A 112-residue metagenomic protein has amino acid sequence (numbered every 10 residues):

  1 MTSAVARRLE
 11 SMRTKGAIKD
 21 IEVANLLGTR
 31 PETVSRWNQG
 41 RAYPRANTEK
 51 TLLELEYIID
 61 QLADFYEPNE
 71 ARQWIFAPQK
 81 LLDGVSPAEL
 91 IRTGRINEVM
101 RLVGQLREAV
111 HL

Functional and structural regions predicted by a protein language model:
M1-L112: Non-transmembrane "mature" sequence context
